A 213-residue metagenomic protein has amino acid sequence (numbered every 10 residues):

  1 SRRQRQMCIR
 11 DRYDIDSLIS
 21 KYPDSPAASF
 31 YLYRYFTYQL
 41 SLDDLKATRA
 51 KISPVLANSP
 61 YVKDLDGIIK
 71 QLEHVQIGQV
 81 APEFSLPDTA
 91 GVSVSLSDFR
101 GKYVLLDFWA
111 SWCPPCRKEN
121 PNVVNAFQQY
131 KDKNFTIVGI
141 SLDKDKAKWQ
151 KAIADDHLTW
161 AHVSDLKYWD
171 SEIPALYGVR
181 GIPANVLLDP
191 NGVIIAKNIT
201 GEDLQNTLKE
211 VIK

Functional and structural regions predicted by a protein language model:
R2-I9: Short, small-residue-biased leader/transition segments that mark boundaries at the very start of proteins
K21-S25, Y38, V55-V62: Short solvent-exposed coil/turn linkers within tandem alpha-helical repeat scaffolds
D24-R34: Amphipathic alpha-helical repeat scaffolds of TPR domains
K63-L96, W160: N-terminal "domain-start" segment that seeds a small globular fold
R100-G101, F108-N125: Conserved redox-active cysteine motifs that mediate thiol-disulfide chemistry, especially di-cysteine Cys-X(1-2)-Cys
N120-I140, E210-K213: Conserved helix-turn-beta segment immediately C-terminal to the redox Cys motif in thioredoxin-like folds
Q150-V186, P190-N191: Short, internal strand/loop/helix patches that form the active-site neighborhood or redox-interaction surface
P190-K213: Thiol-/selenol-based redox modules, centered on thioredoxin-like and closely related oxidoreductase domains
